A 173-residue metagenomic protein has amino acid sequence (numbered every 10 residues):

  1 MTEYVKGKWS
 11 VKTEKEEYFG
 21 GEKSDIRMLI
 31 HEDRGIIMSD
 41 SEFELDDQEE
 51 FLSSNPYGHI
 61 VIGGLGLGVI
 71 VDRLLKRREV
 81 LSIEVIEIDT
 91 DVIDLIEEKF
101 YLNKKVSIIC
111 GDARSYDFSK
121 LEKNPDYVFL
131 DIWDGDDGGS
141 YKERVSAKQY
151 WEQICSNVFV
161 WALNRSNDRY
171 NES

Functional and structural regions predicted by a protein language model:
M1-H59, G68, S173: Class I S-adenosylmethionine
Y57, P125-D126: Local beta-strand N-terminus motif with an aromatic residue
I62-G63: Class I SAM-dependent methyltransferase core
L67-E79: Conserved SAM-binding loop of SAM-dependent methyltransferases across substrates and taxa, primarily the Class I
E84-T90: Conserved acidic E/D residue at the C-terminus of a beta-strand in Rossmann-like folds
T90-K123, G135: S-adenosyl-L-methionine
K120, D134-S173: C-terminal substrate-binding/active-site "lid" region of AdoMet-derived donor-dependent transferases
F129: A conserved beta-strand element that flanks and buttresses the S-adenosyl-L-methionine
